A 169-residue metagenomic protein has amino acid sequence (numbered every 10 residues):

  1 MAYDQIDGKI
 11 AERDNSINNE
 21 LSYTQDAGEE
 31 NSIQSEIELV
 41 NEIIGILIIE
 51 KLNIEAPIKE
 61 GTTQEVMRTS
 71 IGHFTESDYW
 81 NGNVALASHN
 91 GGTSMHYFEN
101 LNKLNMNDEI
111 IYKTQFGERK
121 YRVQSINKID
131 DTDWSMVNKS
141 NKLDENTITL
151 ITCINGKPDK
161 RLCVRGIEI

Functional and structural regions predicted by a protein language model:
M1-I169: Solvent-exposed, non-transmembrane regions of membrane-associated and secreted proteins
